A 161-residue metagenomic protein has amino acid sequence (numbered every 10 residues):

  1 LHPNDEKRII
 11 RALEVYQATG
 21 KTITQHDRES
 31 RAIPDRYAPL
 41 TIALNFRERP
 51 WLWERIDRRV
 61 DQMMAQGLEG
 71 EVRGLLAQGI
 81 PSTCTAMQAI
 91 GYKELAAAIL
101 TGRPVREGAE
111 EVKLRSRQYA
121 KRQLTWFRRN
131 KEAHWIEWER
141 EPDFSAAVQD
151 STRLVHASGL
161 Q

Functional and structural regions predicted by a protein language model:
L1-P39: Phosphate/Mg2+-binding loops and adjacent switch elements in nucleotide/diphosphate-handling enzyme cores
A32-Q161: Catalytic core of IPPT-family isopentenyl/dimethylallyl transferases that prenylate adenosine-containing substrates
